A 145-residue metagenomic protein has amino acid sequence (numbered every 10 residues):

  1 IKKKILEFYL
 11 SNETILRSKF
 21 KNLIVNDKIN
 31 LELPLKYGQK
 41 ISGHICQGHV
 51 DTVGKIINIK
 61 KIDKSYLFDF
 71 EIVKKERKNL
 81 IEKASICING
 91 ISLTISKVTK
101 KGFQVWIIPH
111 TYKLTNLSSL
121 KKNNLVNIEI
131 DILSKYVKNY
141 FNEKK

Functional and structural regions predicted by a protein language model:
I1-K145: Conserved loop->alpha-helix
